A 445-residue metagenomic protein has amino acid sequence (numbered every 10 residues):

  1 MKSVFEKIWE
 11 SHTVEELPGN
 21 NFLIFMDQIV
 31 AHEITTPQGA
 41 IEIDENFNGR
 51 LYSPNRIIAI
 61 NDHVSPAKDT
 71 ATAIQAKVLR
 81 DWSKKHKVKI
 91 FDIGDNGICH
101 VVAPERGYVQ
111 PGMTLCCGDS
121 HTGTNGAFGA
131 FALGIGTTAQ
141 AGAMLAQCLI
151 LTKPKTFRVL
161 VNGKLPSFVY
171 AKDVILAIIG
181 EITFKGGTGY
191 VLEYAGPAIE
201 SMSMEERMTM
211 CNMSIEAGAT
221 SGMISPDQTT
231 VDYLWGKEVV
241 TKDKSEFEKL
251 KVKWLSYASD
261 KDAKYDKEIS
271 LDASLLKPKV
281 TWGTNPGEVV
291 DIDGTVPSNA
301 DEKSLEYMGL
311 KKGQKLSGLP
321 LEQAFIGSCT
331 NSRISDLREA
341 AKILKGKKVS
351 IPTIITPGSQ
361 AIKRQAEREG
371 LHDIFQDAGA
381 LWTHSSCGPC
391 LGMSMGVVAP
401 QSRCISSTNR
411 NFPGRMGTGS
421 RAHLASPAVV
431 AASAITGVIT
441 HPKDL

Functional and structural regions predicted by a protein language model:
M1-L445: Fe-S-dependent hydro-lyases/dehydratases of central metabolism
